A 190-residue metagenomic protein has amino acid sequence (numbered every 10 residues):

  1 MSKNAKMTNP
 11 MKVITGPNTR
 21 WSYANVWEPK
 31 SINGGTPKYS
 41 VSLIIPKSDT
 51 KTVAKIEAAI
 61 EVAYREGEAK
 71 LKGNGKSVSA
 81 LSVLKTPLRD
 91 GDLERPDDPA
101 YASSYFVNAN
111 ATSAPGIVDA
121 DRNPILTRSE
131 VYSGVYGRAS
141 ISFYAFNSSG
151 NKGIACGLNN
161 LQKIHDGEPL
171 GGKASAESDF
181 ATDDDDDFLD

Functional and structural regions predicted by a protein language model:
M1-F106: OB-fold ssDNA-binding interfaces and closely related basic DNA-contact patches used across DNA replication/repair
Y23, K30-I32, S48-A54, R65 (+6 more regions): An almost-null, non-specific background feature that weakly reflects generic protein context rather than any particular
S42-I44, N108-N110, Q162-I164: Residues in well-ordered beta-strands of folded domains
A69-G150: Structured, beta-strand-rich domain cores that present glycine/charged loop surfaces used to bind extended ligands
V118, N123-D190: Compact mixed alphabeta submodule
